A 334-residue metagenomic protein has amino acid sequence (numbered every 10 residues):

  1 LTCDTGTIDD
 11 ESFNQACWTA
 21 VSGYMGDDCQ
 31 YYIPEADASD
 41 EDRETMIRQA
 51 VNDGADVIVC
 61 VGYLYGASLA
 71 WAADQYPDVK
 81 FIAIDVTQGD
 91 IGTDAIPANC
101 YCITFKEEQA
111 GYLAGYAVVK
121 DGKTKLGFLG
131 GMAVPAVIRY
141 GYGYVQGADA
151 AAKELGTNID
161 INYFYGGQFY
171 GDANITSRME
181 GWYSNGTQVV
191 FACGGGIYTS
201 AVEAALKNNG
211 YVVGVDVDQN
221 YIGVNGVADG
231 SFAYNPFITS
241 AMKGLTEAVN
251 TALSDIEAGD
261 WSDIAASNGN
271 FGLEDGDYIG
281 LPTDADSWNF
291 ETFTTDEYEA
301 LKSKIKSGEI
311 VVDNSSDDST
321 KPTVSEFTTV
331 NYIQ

Functional and structural regions predicted by a protein language model:
L1-Q334: A residue-level marker of the well-folded mature domains of exported/periplasmic proteins
